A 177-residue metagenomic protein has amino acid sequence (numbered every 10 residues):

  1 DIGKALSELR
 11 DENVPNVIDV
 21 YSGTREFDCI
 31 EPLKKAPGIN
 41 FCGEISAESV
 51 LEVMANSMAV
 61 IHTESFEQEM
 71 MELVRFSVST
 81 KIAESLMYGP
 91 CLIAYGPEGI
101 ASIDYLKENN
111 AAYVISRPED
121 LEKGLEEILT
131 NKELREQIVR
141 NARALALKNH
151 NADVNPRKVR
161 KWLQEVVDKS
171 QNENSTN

Functional and structural regions predicted by a protein language model:
D1-E8: A conserved mid-protein helix/loop that constitutes part of the nucleotide-sugar donor-binding site
R10-S22, F27-A59: Nucleotide-activated donor-binding/catalytic signature segment of Leloir-type glycosyltransferases, i.e., the conserved
R25, I45-S46, V78, R117 (+1 more regions): Short loop/turn segments at beta->alpha junctions
E48-E52, V60-L86, L92-D104: Nucleotide-sugar-dependent
S79, P97, N110-E119, E127-E133: Conserved acidic donor-binding segment of nucleotide-sugar-dependent glycosyltransferases
I103, E126-A144, K169-E173: Conserved donor-nucleotide binding/catalytic region of nucleotide-linked donor-dependent transferases
S116-E119, K132-Q164: A charged, aromatic-enriched C-terminal amphipathic alpha-helix characteristic of glycosyltransferases across folds
